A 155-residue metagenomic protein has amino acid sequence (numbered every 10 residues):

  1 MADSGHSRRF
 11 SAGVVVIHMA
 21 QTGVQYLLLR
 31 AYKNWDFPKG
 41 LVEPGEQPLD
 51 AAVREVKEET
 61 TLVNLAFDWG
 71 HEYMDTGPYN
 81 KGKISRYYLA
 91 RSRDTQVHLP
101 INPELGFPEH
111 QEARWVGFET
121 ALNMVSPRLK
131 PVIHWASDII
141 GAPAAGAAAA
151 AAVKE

Functional and structural regions predicted by a protein language model:
M1-Q25: Conserved N-terminal beta-strand and adjoining loop/helix that marks the start of the Nudix/MutT-like hydrolase domain
F10-A12, V24, K83-R86, Q111: Change "...and in nucleic-acid phosphodiester-cleaving endonucleases..." to "...and in nucleic-acid processing enzymes
H18-Q21, R91-Q96, F118-T120: Short loop segments at secondary-structure junctions
T22-L62: Conserved Nudix-box catalytic region and its N-terminal flanking loop in Nudix hydrolases and closely related
Y32-W35, V97-E155: Nudix hydrolase/Nudix homology domain
L62-Y73: A short coil-to-beta-strand element that immediately follows conserved catalytic motifs
Y73-I101, R114, A136-D138: Active-site-adjacent beta-strand/loop module that shapes the phosphate/pyrophosphate-binding cleft
